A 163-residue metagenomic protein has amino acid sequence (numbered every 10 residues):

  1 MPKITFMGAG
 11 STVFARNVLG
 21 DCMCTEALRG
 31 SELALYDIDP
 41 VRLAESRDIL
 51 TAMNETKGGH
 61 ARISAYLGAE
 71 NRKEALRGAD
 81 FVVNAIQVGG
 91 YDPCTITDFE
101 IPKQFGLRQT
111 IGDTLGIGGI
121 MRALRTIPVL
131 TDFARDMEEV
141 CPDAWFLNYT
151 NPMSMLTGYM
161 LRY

Functional and structural regions predicted by a protein language model:
M1-I96, I111-G112, G119-Y163: Metallocofactor- and cofactor-centric catalytic cores in central/energy metabolism, strongly enriched
T95-R108: Short, flexible, mixed-charge acidic loops at enzyme active sites
